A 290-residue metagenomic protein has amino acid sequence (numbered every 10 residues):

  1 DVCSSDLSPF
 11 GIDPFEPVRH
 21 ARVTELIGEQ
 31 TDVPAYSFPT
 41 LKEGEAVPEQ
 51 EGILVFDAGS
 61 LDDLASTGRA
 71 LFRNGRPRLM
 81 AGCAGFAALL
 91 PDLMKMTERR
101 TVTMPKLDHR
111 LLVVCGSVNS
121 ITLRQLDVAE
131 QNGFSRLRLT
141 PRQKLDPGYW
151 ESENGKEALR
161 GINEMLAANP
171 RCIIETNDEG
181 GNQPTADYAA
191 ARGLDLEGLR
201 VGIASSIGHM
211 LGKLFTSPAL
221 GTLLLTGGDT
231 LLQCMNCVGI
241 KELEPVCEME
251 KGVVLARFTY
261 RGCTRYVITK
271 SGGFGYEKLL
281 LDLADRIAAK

Functional and structural regions predicted by a protein language model:
V2-S4: Short, small-residue-biased leader/transition segments that mark boundaries at the very start of proteins
F10-I12, E16, R22-M96: Functional cores that coordinate and move charged inorganic groups
G44-V47, S66-L71, T101, N154-L166 (+1 more regions): A short, acidic, amphipathic alpha-helical segment used as a generic capping/interface helix at domain edges
E51-V55, P77-L79, R110-L112, N169-I173 (+2 more regions): Residue-level preference for the first positions of well-ordered beta-strands
F56-L61, C83-G85, C115-V118, T176-D178 (+1 more regions): Structural motif
R76-G148: Acidic, glycine-rich loop-and-beta core segments that form the ion-binding/anion-interacting portion of active sites
I162-T226: C-terminal structural cap/anchor segments
L220-L279: Conserved, well-ordered active-site substructure
